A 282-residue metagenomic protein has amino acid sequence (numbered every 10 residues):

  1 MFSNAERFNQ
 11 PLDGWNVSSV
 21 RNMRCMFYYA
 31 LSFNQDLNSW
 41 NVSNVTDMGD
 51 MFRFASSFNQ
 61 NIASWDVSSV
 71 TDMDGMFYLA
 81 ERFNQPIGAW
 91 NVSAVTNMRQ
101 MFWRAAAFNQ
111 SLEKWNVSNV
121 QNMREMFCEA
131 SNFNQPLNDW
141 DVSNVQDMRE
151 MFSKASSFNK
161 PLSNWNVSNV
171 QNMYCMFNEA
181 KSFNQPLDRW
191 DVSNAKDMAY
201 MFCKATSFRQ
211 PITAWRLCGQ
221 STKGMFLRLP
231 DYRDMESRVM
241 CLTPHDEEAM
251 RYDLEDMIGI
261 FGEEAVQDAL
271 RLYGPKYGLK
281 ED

Functional and structural regions predicted by a protein language model:
M1-D282: Negatively charged
